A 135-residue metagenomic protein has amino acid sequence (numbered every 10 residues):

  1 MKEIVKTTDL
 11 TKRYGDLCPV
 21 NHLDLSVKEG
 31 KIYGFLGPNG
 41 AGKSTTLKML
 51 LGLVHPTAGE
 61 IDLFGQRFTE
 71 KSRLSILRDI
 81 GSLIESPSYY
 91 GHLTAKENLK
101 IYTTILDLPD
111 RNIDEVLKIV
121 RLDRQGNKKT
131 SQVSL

Functional and structural regions predicted by a protein language model:
K2-V5, K12-L135: ABC transporter nucleotide-binding domains
